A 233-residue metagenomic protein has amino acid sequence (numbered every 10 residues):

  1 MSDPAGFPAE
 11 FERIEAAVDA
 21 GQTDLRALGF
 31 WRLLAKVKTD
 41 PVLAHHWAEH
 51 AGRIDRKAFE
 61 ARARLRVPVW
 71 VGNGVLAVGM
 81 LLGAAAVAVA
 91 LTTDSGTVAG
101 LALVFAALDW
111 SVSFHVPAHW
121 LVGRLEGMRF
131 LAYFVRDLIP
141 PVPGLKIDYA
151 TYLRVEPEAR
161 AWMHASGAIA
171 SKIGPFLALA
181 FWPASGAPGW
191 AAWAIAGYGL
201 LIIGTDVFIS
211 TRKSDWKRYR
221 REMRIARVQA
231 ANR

Functional and structural regions predicted by a protein language model:
M1-R233: Hydrophobic transmembrane alpha-helices and their immediate loop junctions in multi-pass integral membrane proteins
